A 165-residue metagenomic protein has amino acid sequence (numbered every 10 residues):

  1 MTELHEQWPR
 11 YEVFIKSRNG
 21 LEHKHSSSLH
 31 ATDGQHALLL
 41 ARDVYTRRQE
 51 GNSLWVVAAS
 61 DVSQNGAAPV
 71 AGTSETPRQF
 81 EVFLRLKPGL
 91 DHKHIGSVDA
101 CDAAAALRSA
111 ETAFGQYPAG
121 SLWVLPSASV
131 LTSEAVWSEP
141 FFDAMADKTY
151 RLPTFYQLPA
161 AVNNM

Functional and structural regions predicted by a protein language model:
T2-K24, T73-K93: Short aromatic-glycine-(Arg/Gly/Cys) micro-motifs in beta-strand/loop hairpins
K16, T32, A59, R85 (+1 more regions): Structured beta-strand/turn binding interfaces of compact recognition modules in eukaryotic regulators
H23-H25, D33-V44, V62: N-terminal interaction modules that seed assembly of large macromolecular complexes
H23-T32, H92-C101: A short, exposed loop/beta-hairpin motif centered on an aromatic-Gly-Thr core
H36-V44, A103-A113: Short amphipathic, charge-patterned alpha-helical segments
D43-T76, H92, T112-M165: Short, mixed-charge low-complexity intrinsically disordered segments
